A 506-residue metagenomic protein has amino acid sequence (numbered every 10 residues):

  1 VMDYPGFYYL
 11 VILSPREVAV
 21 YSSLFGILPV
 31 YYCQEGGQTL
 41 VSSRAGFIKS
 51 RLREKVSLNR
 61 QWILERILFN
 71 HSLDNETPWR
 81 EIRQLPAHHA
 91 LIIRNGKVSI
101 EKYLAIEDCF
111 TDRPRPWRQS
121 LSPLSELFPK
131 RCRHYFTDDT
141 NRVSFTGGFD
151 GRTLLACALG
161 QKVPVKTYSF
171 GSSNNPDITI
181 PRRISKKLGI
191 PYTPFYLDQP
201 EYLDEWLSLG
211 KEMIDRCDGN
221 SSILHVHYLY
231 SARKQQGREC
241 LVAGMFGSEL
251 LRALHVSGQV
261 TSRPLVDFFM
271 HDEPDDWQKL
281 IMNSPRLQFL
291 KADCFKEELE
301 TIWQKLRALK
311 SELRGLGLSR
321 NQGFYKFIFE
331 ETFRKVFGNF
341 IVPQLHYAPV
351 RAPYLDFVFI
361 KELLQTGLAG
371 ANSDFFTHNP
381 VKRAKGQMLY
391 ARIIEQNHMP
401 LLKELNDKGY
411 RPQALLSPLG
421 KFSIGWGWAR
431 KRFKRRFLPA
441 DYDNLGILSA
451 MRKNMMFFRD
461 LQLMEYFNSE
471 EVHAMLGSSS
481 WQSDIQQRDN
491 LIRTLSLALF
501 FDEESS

Functional and structural regions predicted by a protein language model:
V1-E201, L209, L495-L497: Cysteine-centered catalytic environments shared across enzyme families
P5-F7, N75-P78, L224-K234, F337 (+2 more regions): Short alpha-helical segments and helix-capping/turn motifs at coil-helix boundaries
L24-L28, G46-I48, F149-D150, S173-N175 (+7 more regions): Short, solvent-exposed loop/turn segments at secondary-structure junctions
I82, R238, K279-S506: Adenosyl-5′-phosphate
P86, Q119, P123, L127 (+12 more regions): Generic recognition of stable, solvent-exposed alpha-helical segments in well-folded globular domains
I178, R182-M213, A243, L250 (+1 more regions): A conserved beta-strand->alpha-helix junction
L207-Y228, R233-S257, K296: Extended catalytic-interface subdomain
A253-W277: A mobile, often basic/glycine-rich helix-loop segment that functions as the active-site lid/recognition loop
